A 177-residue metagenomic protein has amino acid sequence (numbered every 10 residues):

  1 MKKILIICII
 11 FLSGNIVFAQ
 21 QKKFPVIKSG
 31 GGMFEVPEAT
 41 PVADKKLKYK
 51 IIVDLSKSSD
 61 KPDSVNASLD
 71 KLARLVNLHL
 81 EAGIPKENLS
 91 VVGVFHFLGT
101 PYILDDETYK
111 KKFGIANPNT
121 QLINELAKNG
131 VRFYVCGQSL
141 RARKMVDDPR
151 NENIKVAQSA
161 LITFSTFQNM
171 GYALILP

Functional and structural regions predicted by a protein language model:
M1-Q21: Bacterial Sec-dependent N-terminal signal peptides
K23-K28, M33, Y109-K110, I115-P177: A cross-taxonomic marker for long C-terminal extensions/tails that follow the last structured domain
S29-Y49: N-terminal targeting signals for Sec/Tat export/insertion, comprising classic cleavable signal peptides
D44-P62, Y102-T108: Acidic/histidine-rich, surface-exposed loop or edge segments in extracytoplasmic proteins
K50-D54, V91-F95, R132-V135: Structural recognition of the beta-strand scaffold that forms the well-ordered cores of secreted hydrolase catalytic
S58-S68, A116, A157: Solvent-exposed, acidic/flexible segments
V65-I84: Histidine-anchored nucleotide/phosphate-binding helix
P85-I103: Acidic helix-start/capping segments at beta-turn-to-alpha-helix junctions
